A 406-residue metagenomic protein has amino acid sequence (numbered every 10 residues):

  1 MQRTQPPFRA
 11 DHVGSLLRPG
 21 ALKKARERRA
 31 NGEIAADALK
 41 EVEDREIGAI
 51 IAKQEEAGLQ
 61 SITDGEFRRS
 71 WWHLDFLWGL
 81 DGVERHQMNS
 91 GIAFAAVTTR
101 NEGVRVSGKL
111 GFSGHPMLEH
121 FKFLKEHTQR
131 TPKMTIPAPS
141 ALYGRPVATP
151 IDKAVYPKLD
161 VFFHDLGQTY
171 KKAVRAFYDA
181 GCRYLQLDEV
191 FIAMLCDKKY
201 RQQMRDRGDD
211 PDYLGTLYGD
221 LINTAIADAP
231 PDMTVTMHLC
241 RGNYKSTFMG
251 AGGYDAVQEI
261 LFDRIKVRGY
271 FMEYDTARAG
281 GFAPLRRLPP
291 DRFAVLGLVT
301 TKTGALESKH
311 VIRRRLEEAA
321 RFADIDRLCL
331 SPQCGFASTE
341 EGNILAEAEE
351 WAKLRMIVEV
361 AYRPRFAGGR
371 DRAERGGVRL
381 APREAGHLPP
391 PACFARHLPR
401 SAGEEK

Functional and structural regions predicted by a protein language model:
M1-A367: Domain-level signal for soluble alpha/beta catalytic cores
R3, G376-R379, R396-L398: Short N-terminal alpha-helical targeting/association segments
V13, R400-S401: Alpha-helical hydrophobic packing sites
G368-V378, G403-E405: Glycine-biased, low-complexity coil/linker segments
